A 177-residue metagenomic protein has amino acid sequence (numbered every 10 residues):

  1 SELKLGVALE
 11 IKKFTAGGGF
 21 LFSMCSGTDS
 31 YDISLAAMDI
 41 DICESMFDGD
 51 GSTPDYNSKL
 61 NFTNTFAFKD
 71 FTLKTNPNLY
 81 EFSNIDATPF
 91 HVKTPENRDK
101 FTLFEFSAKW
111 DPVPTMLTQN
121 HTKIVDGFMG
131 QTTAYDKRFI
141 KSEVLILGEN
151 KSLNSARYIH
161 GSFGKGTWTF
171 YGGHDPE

Functional and structural regions predicted by a protein language model:
S1-A37: Helical hinge/lid and interdomain linker segments adjacent to catalytic or ligand-binding clefts that mediate domain
K4-V7, L35-D39, E44-D48, T53-N64: Catalytic cores of eukaryotic secretory-pathway lumenal/extracellular enzymes that build and remodel glycoconjugates
F14-G18, P54, D111, N154: A near-ubiquitous, low-amplitude feature marking generic local secondary-structure context
D29, L60-T167, G172, P176: Catalytic beta-strand/loop cores that center a nucleophilic Ser/Cys/Thr and support acyl-enzyme chemistry
